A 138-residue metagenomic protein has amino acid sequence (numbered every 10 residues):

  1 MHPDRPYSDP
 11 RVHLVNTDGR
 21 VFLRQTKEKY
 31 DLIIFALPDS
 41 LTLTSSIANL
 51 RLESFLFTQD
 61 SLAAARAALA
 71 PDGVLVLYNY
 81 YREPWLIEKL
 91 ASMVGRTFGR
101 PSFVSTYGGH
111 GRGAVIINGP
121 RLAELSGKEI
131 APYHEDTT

Functional and structural regions predicted by a protein language model:
M1-D72, V76-E83, I87: The AdoMet/dcAdoMet-binding core of the Class I SAM-like
D18, S92, R96-T138: Soluble small-group transferase modules, centered on the S-adenosyl donor enzyme superfamily
